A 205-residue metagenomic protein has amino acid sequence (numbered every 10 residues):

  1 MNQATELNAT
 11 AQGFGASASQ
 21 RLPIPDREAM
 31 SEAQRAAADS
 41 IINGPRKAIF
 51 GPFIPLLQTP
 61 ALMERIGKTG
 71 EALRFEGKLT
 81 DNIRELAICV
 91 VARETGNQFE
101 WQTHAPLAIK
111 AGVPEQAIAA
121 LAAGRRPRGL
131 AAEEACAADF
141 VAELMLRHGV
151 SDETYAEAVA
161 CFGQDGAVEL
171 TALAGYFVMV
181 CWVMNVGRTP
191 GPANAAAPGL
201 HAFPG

Functional and structural regions predicted by a protein language model:
M1-G205: Hydrophobic alpha-helical segments
